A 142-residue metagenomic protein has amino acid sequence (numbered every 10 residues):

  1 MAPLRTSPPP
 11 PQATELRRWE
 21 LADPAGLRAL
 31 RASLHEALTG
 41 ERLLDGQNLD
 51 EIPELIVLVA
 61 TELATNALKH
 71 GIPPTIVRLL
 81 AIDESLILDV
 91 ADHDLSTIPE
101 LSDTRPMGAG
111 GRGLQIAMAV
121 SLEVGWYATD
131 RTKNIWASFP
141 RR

Functional and structural regions predicted by a protein language model:
M1-A22, L68-R142: Conserved beta-strand-loop-beta-strand hairpin that lines the nucleotide-binding pocket of ATP/GTP-utilizing enzymes
E15-R42: Extended, non-globular alpha-helical segments
A32, A37-T61: Conserved short strand/loop->alpha-helix "switch" segment adjacent to the catalytic nucleotide/phosphoryl-transfer site
V59, A64-K69: Short, well-structured hydrophobic secondary-structure segments
